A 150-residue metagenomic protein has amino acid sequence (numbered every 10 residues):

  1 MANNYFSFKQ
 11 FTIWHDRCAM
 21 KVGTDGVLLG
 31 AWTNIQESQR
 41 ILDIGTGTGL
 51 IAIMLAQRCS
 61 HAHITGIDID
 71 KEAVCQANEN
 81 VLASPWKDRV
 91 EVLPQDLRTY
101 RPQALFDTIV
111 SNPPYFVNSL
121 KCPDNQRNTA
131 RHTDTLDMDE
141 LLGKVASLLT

Functional and structural regions predicted by a protein language model:
M1-E37: Class I SAM-dependent transferase core
H15, L28, E79, P94-D96 (+1 more regions): A generic local structural motif
A31-S111, V117-P123: Conserved SAM/SAH cofactor-binding pocket of Class I
P113-S147: Mobile active-site "lid"/loop adjacent to the S-adenosyl-L-methionine
T150: A contiguous pocket-lining binding segment that forms or flanks enzyme active sites
